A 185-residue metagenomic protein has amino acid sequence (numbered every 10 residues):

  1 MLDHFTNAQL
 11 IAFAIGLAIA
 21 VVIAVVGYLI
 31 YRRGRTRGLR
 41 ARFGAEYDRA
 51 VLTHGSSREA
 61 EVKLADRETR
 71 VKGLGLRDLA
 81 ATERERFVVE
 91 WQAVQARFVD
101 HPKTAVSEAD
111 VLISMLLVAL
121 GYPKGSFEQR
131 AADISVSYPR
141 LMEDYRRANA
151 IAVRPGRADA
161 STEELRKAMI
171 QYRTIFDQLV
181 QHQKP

Functional and structural regions predicted by a protein language model:
L2-D3, I175: Intrinsically disordered, low-complexity segments used for protein-protein interactions
D3-G38: N-terminal signal-anchor transmembrane alpha helix of single-pass membrane proteins, serving as the membrane-anchoring
Q9, Q92-Q95, Q129, Q171 (+1 more regions): Residue-identity detector for glutamine
G27-I30, E46, D144, Q171: Intrinsically disordered, low-complexity N-terminal regions enriched in serine/proline/glycine with scattered basic
G34-S137, L141-A160: Elongated extramembrane "stalk/tether" segments
A150-P185: Extracytoplasmic/periplasmic C-terminal soluble domains
